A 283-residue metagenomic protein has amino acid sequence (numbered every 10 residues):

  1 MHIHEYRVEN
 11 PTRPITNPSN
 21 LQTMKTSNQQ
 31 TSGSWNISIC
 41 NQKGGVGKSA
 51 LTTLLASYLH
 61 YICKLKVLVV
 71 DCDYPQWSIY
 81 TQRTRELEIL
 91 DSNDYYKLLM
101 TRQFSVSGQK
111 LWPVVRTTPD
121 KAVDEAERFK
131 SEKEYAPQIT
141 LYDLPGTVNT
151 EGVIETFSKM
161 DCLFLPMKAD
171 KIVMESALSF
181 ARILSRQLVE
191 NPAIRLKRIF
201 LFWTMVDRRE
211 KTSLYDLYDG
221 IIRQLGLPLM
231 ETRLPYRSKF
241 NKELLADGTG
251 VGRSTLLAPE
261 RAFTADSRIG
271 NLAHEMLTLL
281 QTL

Functional and structural regions predicted by a protein language model:
M1-Q42: Extreme N-terminal, non-catalytic leader segments that precede Walker-type/kinase nucleotide-binding cores
S27-L65: Walker A (P-loop) phosphate-binding motif
C40-V46, H60-T140: P-loop/Walker-type NTP enzyme "switch/lid" segment
G44, S78-I79, D161, F180 (+1 more regions): Generic structural signal for small/hydrophobic residues in well-ordered secondary structure, especially within
E151-K171: Inter-motif core of Ras-like GTPase G domains
A177-A193: Conserved C-terminal guanine-recognition region of P-loop GTPase G domains, centered on the G4
M205-S254: Beta-strand-loop-alpha "switch" segments that mediate conformational coupling across diverse proteins
N241-A273, L277: Inter-lobe coupling/hinge region of RecA-like P-loop helicase motors
